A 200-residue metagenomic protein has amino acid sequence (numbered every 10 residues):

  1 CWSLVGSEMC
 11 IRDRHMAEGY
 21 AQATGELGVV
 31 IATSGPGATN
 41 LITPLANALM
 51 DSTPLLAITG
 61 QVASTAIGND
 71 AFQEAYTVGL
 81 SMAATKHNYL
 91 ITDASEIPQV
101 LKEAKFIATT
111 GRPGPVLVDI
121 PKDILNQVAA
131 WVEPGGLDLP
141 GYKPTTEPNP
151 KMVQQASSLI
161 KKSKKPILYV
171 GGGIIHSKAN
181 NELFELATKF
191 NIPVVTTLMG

Functional and structural regions predicted by a protein language model:
C1-G6, I11: Single conserved hydrophobic/aromatic residue that forms the stacking wall/gate of nucleotide- or nucleobase-binding
R12, T33-A38, T59-T65, G173-I174 (+1 more regions): Acidic, glycine-rich active-site loops and adjacent beta-strand->loop/helix elements that engage anionic groups
R12-A32, V195-G200: Conserved catalytic cysteine-centered active-site region of acyl-thioester-dependent Claisen-condensing enzymes
H15, T39-N40, Q99, K151 (+1 more regions): Residues that form or flank phosphate/diphosphate-binding pockets in enzymes that use nucleotide phosphates
E18, N40-T43, A66-A71, Q127-E133 (+1 more regions): Short acidic, glycine/serine/threonine-rich loops at helix termini
Q22-T33, A38-T59, M82-G135, A156-L159: Structural signature of the thiamine diphosphate
V62-A83: Active-site-proximal loop->helix
S95, I120-G200: Cofactor-pocket helix-loop regions in the catalytic cores of large enzyme subunits
